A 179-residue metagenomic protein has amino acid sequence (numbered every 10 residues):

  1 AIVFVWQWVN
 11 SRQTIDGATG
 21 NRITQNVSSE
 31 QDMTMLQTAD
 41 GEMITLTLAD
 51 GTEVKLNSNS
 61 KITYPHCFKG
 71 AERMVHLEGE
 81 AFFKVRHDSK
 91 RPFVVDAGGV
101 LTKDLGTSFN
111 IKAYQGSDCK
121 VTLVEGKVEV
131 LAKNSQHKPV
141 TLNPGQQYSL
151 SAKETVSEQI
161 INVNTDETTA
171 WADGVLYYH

Functional and structural regions predicted by a protein language model:
V3-H179: A residue-level detector for the "anchor" residue at the start of short, highly conserved motifs
